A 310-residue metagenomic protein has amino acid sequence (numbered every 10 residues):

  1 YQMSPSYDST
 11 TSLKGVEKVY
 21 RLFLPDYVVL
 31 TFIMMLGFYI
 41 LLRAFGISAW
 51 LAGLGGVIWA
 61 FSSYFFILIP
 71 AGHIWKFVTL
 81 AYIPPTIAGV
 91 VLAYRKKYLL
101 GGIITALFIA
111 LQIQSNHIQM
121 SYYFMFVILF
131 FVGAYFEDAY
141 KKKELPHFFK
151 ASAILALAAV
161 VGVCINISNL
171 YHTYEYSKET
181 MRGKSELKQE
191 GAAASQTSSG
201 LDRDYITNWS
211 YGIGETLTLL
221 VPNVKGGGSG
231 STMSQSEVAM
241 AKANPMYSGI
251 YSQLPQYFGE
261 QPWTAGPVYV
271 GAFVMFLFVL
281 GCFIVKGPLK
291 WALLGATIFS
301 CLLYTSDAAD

Functional and structural regions predicted by a protein language model:
Y1-F45, W50-Y82, K225-T264: Active-site lumenal/periplasmic loops and adjacent helix-entry segments of GT-C-fold, multi-pass membrane
Y1-S6, S168-G281: Periplasmic/ER-lumenal interhelical loops and adjacent helix-loop junctions in multi-pass membrane proteins
P25-T31, W50-G53, Y122, A153 (+3 more regions): Alpha-helical transmembrane segments of integral membrane proteins
F32-A44, W50-D138, A151-T173: Membrane-embedded helix bundles of polyisoprenyl
F45-A49, Y94, E137-K141, S177 (+3 more regions): Membrane-interfacial segments
Y140-A153, S236-S252, L277-L303: Membrane-interface helix-loop-helix junctions at transmembrane boundaries of multi-pass membrane enzymes, predominantly
H147-Y174, G183, E190-A194, G295-F299: Hydrophobic alpha-helical membrane-interfacial segments at the cytosolic entry of transmembrane helices
Y304-D310: Conserved small/polar residues in nucleotide/adenosyl-binding loops
